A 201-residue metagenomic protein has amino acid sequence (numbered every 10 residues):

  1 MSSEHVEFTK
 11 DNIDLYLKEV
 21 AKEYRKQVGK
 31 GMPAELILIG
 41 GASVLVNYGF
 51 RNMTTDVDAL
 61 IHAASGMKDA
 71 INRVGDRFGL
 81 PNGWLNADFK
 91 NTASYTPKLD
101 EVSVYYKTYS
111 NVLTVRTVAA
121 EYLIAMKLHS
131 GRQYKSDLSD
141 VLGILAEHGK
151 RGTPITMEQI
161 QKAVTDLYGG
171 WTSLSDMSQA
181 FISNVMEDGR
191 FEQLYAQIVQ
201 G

Functional and structural regions predicted by a protein language model:
M1-G201: Compositionally biased terminal segments of proteins
